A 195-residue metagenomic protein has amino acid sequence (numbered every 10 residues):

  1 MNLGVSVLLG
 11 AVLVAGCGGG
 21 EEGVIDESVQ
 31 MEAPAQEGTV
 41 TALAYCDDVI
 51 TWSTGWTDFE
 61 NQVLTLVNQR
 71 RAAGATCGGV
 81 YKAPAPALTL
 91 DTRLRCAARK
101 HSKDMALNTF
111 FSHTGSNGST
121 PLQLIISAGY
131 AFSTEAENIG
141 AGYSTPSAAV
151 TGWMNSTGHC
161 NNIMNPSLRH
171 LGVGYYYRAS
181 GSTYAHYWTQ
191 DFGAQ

Functional and structural regions predicted by a protein language model:
M1-V7: Bacterial N-terminal signal peptides that target proteins for export
L13-G16: C-terminal motif of bacterial Sec signal peptides marking the signal peptidase cleavage site
G18-E21: Bacterial signal peptide processing site
V24-T51: Post-signal peptide N-terminal segment of mature Sec-exported envelope proteins
L43-Y45, F132, G140-Q195: Disulfide-stabilized extracellular recognition modules
A44-N108: A short alpha-helix/helix-coil micro-patch that ends at or immediately precedes a cysteine
C77, F111, H159-N161: Bacterial peptidoglycan biogenesis and beta-lactam-recognition machinery
D91-S144, I163: Short, surface-exposed glycine/acidic/tryptophan-bearing loops
